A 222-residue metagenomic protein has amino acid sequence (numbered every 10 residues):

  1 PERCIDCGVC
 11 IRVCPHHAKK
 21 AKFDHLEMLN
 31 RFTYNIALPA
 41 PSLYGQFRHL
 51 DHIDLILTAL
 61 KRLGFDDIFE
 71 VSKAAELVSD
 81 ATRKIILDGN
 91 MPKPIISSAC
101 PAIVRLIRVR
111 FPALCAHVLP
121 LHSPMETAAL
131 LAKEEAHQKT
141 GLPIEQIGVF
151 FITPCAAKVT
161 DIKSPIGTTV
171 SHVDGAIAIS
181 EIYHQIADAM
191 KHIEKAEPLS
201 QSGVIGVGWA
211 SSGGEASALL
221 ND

Functional and structural regions predicted by a protein language model:
P1-D24: Iron-sulfur cluster-binding cysteine motifs and their immediate structural context in ferredoxin-like electron-transfer
K22-D222: Iron-sulfur-associated redox domains of electron-transfer enzymes in respiratory and anaerobic energy metabolism
